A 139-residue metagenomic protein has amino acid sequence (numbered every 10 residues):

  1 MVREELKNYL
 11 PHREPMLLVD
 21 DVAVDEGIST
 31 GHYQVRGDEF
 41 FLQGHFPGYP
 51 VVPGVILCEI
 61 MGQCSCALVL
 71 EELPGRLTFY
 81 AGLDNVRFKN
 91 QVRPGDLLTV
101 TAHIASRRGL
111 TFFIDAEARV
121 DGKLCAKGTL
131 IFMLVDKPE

Functional and structural regions predicted by a protein language model:
M1-L6, D96-V100: Short Pro/Gly-enriched beta-strand edge/turn motifs at strand-loop
P11, E26-G27, V92-D96, H103-E139: HotDog/MaoC-like acyl-thioester-processing domains
E14-V52: Catalytic strand-loop segment that frames the active site of acyl-thioester-processing enzymes
M16-L18, L98, F112: Hydrophobic core residues within well-ordered beta-strands of beta-rich domains
D20, D84-V86, A116: Hydrophobic/aromatic beta-strand elements that line small-molecule binding cavities or substrate pockets in beta-rich
Q43-A67, Y80: Compact, glycine-rich, soluble single-domain proteins
C64-T101, K127-M133: Hydrophobic beta-strand-centered segment that forms part of the acyl-chain substrate-binding groove
